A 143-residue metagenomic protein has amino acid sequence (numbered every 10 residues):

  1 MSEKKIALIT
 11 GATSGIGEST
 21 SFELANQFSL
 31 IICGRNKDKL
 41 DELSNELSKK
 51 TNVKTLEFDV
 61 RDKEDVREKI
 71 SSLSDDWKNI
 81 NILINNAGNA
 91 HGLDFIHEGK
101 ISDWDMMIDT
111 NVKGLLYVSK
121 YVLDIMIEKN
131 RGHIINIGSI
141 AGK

Functional and structural regions predicted by a protein language model:
T13-S14: Conserved glycine-rich cofactor-binding loop
F28-E42: Conserved glycine-rich Rossmann-like NAD(P)H-binding loop of the short-chain dehydrogenase/reductase
F58-E68, I101: The beta1-alpha1 cofactor-binding region of Rossmann-like NAD(H)/NADP(H)-dependent oxidoreductases
A87-G92: Conserved NAD(P)H cofactor-binding loop of Rossmann-fold oxidoreductase domains
D94-I96, K100-I108: Substrate-binding pocket helix/loop in short-chain dehydrogenase/reductase
S119-K120: A short, exposed helix-loop element centered on a Lys and neighboring polar residues
S139: Residue(s) in the substrate-gating loop at a strand-loop-helix junction that position the organic substrate next
